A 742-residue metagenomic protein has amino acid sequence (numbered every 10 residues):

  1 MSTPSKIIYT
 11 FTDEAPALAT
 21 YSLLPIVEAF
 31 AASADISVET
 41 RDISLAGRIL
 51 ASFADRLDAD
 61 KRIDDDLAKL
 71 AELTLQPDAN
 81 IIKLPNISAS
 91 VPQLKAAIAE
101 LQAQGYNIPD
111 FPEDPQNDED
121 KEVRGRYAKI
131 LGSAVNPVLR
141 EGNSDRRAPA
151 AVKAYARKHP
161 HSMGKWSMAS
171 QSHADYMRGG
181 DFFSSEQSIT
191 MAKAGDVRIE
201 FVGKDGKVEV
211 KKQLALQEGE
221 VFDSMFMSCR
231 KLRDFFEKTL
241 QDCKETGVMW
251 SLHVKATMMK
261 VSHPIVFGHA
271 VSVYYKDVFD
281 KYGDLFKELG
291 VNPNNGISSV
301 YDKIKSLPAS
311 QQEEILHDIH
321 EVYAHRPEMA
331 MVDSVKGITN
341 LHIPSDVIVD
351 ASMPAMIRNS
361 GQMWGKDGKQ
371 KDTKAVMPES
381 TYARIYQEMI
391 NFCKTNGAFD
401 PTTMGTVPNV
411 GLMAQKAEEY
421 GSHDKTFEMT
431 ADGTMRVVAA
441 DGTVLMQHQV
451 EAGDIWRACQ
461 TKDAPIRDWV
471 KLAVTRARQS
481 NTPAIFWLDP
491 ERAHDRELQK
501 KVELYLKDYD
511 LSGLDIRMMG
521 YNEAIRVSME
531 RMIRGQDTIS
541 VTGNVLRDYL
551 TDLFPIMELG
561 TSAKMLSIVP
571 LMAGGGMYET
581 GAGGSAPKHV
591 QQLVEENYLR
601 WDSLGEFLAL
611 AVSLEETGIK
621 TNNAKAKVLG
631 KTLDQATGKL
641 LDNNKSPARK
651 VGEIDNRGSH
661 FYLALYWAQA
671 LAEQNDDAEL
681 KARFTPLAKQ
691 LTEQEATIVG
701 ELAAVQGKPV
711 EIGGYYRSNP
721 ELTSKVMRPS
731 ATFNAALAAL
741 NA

Functional and structural regions predicted by a protein language model:
S2-G268, D277-V527, R531-W667, Q694 (+2 more regions): Extended, well-ordered protein cores
K627, A678-A682: Short, solvent-exposed positions on alpha-helices
N643-G658, P686, K708-I712, F733 (+1 more regions): Terminal, compositionally biased segments used for targeting/anchoring and flexible tails
A672-N675: Ligand-binding pocket scaffold of soluble enzyme catalytic domains
K681-K689: Short, charged, amphipathic alpha-helical segments
V699-Y716: A glycine-biased, small/acidic residue-tolerant capping/turn segment at secondary-structure junctions
S718-A742: C-terminal accessory extensions/subdomains outside the catalytic/core fold
